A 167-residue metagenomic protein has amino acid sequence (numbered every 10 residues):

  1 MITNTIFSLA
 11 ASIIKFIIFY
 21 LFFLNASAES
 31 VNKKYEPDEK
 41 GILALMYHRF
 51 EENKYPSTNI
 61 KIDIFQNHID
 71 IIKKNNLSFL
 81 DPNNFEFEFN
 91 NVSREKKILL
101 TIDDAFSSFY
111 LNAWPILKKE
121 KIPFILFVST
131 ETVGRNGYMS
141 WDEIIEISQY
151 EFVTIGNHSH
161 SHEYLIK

Functional and structural regions predicted by a protein language model:
M1-L9: N-terminal secretory signal peptides that target proteins for export/translocation
S8-F16: Sec-dependent N-terminal signal peptides
K15-F23: Bacterial N-terminal signal peptides
F23-I98, I145: N-terminal pre-catalytic segment of deacetylase/amide-hydrolase enzymes
K40, L45-Y55, E95-I98, S107 (+1 more regions): Metal-dependent polysaccharide deacetylase catalytic core of the NodB/CE4 family, i.e., the active-site-bearing domain
I64, S108-F109: Alpha-helical initiation/capping and key positions within long helical/coiled-coil segments
D103-A105: Noncatalytic alpha-helical scaffolds and linker/capping helices
